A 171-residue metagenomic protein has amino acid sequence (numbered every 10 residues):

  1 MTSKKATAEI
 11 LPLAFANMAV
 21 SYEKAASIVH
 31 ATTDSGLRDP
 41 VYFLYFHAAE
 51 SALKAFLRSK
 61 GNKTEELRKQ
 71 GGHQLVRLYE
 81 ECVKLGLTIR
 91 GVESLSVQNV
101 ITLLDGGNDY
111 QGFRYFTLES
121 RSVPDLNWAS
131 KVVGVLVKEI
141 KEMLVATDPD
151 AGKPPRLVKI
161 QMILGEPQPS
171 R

Functional and structural regions predicted by a protein language model:
T2-N17, G61-R171: Long, charged low-complexity segments
A8-T32, K54-R58: Short, contiguous, well-structured surface segments enriched in hydrophobic/aromatic residues
F15, Y22, F43-Y45, F56 (+2 more regions): Aromatic side chains
D34-V41, E93, S122: Residue-level recognition of alpha-helical structural elements
R38-R58: Short, hydrophobic, well-ordered secondary-structure elements
